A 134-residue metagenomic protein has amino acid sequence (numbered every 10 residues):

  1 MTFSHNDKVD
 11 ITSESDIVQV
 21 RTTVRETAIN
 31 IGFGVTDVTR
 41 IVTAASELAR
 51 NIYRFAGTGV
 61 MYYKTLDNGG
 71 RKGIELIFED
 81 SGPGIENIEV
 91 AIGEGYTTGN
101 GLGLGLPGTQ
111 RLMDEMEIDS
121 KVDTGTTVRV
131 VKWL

Functional and structural regions predicted by a protein language model:
M1-K8, A49-L134: Conserved beta-strand-loop-beta-strand hairpin that lines the nucleotide-binding pocket of ATP/GTP-utilizing enzymes
M1-T43: Bergerat-fold GHKL ATPase/HATPase_c domain
